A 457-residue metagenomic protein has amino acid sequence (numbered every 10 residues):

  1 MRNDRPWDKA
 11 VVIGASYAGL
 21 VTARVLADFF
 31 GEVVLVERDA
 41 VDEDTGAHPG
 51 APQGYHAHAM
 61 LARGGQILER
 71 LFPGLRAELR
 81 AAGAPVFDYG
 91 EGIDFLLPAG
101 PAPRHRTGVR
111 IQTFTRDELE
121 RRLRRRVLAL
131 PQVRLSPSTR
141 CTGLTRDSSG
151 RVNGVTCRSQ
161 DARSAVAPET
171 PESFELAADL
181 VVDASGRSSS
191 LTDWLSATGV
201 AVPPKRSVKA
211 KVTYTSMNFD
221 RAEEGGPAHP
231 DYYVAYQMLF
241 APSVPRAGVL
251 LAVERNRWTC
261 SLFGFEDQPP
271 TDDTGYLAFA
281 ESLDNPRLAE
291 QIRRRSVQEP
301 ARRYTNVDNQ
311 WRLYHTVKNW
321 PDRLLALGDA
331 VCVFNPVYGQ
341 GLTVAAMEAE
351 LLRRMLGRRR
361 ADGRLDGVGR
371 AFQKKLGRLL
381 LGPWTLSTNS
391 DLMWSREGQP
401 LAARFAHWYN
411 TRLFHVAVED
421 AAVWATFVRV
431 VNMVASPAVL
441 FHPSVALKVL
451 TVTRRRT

Functional and structural regions predicted by a protein language model:
R2-E37: N-terminal Rossmann-like FAD-binding beta1-loop-alpha1 element of flavoenzymes
V25, F29, D44-D94: N-terminal FAD cofactor-binding segment of flavoenzymes
A40-D42: Helix N-cap at the beta1-alpha1 junction of Rossmann-like dinucleotide-binding domains, i.e., the first residues
A59-M60, R106-R125, S190, P270-T271: Short beta-strand to alpha-helix junction loop
L97-R116, G154, L262-F265: Helix-loop-beta segment of a Rossmann-like dinucleotide-binding subdomain
A129-N285: Predominantly flavin-linked oxidoreductase catalytic cores and closely associated redox partners
Q268-L379: FAD/FMN-dependent oxidoreductases across multiple families
R353-T457: C-terminal helical "tail/cap" subdomain of flavin- and related membrane-associated enzymes
